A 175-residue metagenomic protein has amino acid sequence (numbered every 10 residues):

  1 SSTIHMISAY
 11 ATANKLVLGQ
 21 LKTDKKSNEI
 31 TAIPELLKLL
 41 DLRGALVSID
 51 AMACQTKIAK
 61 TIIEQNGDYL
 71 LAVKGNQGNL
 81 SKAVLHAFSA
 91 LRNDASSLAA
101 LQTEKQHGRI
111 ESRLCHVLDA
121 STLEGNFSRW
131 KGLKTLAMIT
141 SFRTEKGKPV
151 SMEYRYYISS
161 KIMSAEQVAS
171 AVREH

Functional and structural regions predicted by a protein language model:
S1-I49, C54-K57: Conserved, well-structured functional cores that handle cations and Mg-NTP chemistry
T31-A32, E64, N79, H86: Flexible domain-boundary/linker segments
D41-R43, Q65, E153: Short loop/turn motifs at secondary-structure junctions
A45, R173-H175: Residue-level marker of motif borders
K57-I58, N79: Phosphate- and divalent-cation-binding pockets in alpha/beta enzyme and binding domains that engage nucleotide-derived
A59-G67: Short, surface-exposed basic-aromatic patches at helix termini and helix-loop junctions that form
D68-V73: Short hydrophobic alpha-helical runs that function as membrane-insertion/retention elements
K74-R173: An anionic, glycine-rich sequence signature occurring as long contiguous blocks
